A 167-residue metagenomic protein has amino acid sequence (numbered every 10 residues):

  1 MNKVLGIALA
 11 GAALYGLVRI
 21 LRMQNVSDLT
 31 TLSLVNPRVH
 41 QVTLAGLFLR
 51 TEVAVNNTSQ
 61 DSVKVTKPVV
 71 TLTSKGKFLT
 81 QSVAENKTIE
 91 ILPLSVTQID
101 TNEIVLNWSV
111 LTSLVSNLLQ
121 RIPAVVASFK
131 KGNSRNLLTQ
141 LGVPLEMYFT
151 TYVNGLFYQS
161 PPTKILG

Functional and structural regions predicted by a protein language model:
M1-L21: Single-pass alpha-helical membrane anchors
V18-L47: Low-complexity, acidic Ser/Thr/Pro/Gly-rich terminal tails and inter-domain linkers that flank the onset of structured
L47-L49, P68, T97: Hydrophobic core residues within well-ordered beta-strands of beta-rich domains
V55-S62: Asparagine-centered strand-capping/turn motif at beta-strand->loop junctions
V63-V69: Short coil-to-beta strand junction motifs in C2/discoidin
K75-A124: Intrinsically disordered, low-complexity Pro/Gly/Ser/Thr-rich segments with frequent PxxP/GP/PP motifs and embedded
N107-G167: Terminal connector regions
